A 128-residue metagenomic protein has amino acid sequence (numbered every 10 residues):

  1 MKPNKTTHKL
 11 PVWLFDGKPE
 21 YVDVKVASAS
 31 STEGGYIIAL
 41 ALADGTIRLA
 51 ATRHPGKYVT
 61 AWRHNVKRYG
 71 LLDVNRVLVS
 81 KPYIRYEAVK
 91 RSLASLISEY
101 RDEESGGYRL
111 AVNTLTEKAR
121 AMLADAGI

Functional and structural regions predicted by a protein language model:
M1-I128: Non-catalytic accessory segments flanking enzymatic or RNA/DNA-binding domains
